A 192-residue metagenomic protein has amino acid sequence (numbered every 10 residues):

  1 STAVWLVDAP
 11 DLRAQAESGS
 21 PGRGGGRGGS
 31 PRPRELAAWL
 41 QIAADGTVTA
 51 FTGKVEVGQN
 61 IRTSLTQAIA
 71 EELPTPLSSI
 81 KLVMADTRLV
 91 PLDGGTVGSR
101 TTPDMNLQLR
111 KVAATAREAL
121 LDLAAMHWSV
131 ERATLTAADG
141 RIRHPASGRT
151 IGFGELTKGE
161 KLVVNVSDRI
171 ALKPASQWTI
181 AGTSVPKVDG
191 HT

Functional and structural regions predicted by a protein language model:
S1-D8, L12-T192: Cofactor-binding beta-sheet edge motifs in enzyme active sites
